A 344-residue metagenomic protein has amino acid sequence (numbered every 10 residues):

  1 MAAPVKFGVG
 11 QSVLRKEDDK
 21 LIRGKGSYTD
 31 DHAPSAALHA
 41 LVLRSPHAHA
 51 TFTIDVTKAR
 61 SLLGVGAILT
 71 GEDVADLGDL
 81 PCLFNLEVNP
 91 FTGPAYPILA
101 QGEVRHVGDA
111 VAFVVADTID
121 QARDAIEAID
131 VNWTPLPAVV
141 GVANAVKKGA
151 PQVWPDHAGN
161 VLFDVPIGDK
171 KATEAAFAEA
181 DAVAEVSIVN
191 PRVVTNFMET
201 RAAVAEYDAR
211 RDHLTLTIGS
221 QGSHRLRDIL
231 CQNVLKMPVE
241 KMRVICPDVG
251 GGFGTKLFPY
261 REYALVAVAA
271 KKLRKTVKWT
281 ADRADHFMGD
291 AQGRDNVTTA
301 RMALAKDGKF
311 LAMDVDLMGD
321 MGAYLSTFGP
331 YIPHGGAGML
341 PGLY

Functional and structural regions predicted by a protein language model:
M1-F163, V183-V186: Flexible, low-hydrophobicity surface segments
A2-V5, Q121-A143, V165, V186 (+2 more regions): Gly/Pro-rich active-site capping loops and adjacent beta-alpha segments that organize cofactor/substrate pockets
G24, A67-E72, H106, A184-V186 (+4 more regions): General beta-strand structural signal in soluble alpha/beta enzymes
L38, Q101, E199-V204, V297: Short glycine-rich loop/turn motifs
L41-A75, A112-N132, A203-L273, T327-P341: Alpha-helical support elements that line or immediately flank enzyme active sites and cofactor-binding pockets
L83-L86, A178-V193, W279-H286, T327: Short Pro/Gly-enriched beta-strand edge/turn motifs at strand-loop
E87-Q121, T255-K306: Glycine-rich and small/hydrophobic secondary-structure elements
G149-V234: Helix-loop-helix junctions that connect adjacent transmembrane helices in secondary transporters/permeases, recognized
